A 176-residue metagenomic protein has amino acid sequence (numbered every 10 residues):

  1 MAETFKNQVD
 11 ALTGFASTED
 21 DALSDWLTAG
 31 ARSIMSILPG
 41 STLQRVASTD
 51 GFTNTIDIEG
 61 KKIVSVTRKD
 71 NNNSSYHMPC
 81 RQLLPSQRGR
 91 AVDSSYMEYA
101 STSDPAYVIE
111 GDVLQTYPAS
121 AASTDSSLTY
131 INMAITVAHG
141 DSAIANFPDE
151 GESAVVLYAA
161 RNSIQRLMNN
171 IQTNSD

Functional and structural regions predicted by a protein language model:
M1-D176: Glycine-enriched, solvent-exposed interface loops adjoining structured elements
